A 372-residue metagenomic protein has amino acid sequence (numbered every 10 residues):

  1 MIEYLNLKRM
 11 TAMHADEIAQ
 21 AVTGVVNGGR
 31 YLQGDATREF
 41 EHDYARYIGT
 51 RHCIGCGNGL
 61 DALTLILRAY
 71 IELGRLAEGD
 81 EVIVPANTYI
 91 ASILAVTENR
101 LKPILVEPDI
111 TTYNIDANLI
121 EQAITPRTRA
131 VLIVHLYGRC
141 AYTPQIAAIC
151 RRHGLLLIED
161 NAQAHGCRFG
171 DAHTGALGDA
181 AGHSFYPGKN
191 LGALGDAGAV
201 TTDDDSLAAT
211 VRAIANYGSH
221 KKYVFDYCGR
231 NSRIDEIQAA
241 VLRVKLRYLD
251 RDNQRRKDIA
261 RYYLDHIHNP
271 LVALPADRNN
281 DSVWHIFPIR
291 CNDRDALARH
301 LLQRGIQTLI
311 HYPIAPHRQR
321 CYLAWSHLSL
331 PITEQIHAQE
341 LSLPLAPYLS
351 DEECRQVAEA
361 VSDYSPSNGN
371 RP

Functional and structural regions predicted by a protein language model:
M1-R30, D35, R304, P344: N-terminal "arm"/small-domain region of PLP-dependent enzymes with the aminotransferase-like
D16, L76, R256: Pyridoxal 5′-phosphate
R30, D35-E81, A95-N99, L105: Phosphate-binding glycine-rich loop
T37-H42, Y47-C53, L60, N118 (+5 more regions): PLP-dependent aminotransferase class I/II
L67-I124, A130: Conserved PLP-anchoring active-site segment centered on the Schiff-base-forming lysine
N99, R152-H153, R304: Helix C-cap/helix->beta junction micro-motif
T111-A193, A199-T201, S342: Active-site phosphate-binding strand-loop segment of PLP-dependent enzymes
